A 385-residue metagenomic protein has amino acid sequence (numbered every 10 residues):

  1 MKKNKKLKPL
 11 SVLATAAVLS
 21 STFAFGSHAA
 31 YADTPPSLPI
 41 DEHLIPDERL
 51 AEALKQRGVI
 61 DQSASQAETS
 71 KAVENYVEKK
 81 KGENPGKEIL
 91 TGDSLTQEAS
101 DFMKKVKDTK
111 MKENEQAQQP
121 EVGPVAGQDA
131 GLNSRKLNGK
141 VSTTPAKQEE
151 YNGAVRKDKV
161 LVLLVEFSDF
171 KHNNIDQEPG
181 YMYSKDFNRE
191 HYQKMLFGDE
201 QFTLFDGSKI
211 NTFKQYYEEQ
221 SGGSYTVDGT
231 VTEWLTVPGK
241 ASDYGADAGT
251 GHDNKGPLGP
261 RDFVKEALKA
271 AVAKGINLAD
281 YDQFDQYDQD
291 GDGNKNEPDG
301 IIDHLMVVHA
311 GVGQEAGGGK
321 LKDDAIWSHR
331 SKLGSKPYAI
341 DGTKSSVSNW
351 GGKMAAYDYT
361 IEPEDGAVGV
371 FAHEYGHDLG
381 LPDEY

Functional and structural regions predicted by a protein language model:
K2-A14: Bacterial N-terminal signal peptides that target proteins for export
K5-L7, V18, Y359: Generic early N-terminus positional signal peaking at residue ~5-7
K6, D33-L38: N-terminal intrinsically disordered, low-complexity tails enriched in polar/charged
L13-F25: Hydrophobic core
T22-P35: Sec-dependent signal peptide cleavage junction
P36-Y385: Active-site-proximal segment of zinc-dependent metalloprotease catalytic domains
